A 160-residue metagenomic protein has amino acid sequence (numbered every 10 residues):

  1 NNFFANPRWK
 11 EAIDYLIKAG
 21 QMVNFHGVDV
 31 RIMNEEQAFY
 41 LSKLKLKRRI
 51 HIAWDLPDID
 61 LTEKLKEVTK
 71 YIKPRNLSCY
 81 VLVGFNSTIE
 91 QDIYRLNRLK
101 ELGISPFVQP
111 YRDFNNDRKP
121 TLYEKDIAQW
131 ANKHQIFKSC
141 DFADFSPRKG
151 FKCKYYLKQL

Functional and structural regions predicted by a protein language model:
N1-V68, N76-F85, S105-Q109: Core AdoMet radical
Y40, E63-K70, N116-P120, K149-F151: Noncatalytic linker/hinge segments flanking ATPase motor cores
G84-L160: Auxiliary Fe-S-binding modules of radical SAM enzymes
